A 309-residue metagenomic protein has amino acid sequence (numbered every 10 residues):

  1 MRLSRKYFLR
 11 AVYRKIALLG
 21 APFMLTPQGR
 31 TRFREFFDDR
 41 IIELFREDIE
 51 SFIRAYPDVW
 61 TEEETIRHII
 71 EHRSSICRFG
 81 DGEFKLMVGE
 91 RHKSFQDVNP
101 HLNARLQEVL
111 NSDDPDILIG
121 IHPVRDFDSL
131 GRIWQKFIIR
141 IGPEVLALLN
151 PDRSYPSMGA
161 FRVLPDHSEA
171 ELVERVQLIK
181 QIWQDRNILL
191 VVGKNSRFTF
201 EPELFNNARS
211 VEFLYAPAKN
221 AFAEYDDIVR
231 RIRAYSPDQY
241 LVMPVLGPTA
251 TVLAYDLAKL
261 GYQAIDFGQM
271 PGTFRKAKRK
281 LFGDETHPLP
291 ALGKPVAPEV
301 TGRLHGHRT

Functional and structural regions predicted by a protein language model:
A11-F205: Electropositive, gly/pro-rich neighborhoods at or near active sites that engage anionic ligands
W60-E62, H101-E108, A223-R233, T249: A short, acidic, amphipathic alpha-helical segment used as a generic capping/interface helix at domain edges
P123, Y215-P217, G268: Residues at the C-termini of beta-strands that transition into short coil/loop
N187, S210, Q263: Residues at the starts of beta-strands that form the adenosine-phosphate
N187, Y240-L241: Structural motif
V192, L241-T249, D266: Glycine-rich anion-binding loop/nest that anchors nucleotide
K194-Q239: A mid-sequence, solvent-exposed acidic-amphipathic segment
T249-T309: C-terminal functional extensions of proteins
